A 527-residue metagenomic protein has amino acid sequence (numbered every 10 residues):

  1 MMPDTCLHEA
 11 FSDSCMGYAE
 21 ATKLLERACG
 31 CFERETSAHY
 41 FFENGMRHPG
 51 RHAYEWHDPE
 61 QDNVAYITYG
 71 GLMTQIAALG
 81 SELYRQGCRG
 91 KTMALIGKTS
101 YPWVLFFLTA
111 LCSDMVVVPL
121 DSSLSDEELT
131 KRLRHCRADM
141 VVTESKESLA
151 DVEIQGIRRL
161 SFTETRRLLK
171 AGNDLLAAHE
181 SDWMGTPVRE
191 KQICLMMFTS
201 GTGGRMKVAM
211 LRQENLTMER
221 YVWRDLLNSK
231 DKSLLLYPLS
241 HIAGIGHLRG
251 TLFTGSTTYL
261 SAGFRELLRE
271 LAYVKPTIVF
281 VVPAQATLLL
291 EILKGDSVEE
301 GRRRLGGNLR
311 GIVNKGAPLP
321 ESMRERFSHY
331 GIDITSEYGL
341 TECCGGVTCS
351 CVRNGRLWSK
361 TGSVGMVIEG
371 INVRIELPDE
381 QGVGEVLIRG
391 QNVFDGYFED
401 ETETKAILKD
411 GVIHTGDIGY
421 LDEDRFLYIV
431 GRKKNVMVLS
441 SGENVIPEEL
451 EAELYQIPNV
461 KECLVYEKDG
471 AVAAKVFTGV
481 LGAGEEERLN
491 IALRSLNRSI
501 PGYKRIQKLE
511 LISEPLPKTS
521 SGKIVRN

Functional and structural regions predicted by a protein language model:
P49-H52, D174-F198, R205, L227-K232: Conserved pre-ATP/AMP-binding loop-to-beta segment of ANL
G50-G87, A94-S100, V104-L108, S125-T130 (+1 more regions): Conserved AMP-binding/adenylate-forming core of the ANL superfamily
A65-G70, Q192-M218: Conserved AMP-binding A3 loop
M73-S81, V208-K230, L236: Conserved structural elements of the adenylate-forming
V141, G390, D395-G396, I418-G502: AMP-binding/adenylate-forming catalytic core of the ANL superfamily
T217-K232, L239-E300: Conserved AMP-binding/adenylation subdomain of ANL enzymes
T277-V281, L290-W358, K461: Gly/Ser/Thr-rich phosphate-binding loop
M366-G370, D379-A406, F426, S441-V445: Conserved ATP/PPi-binding loop(s) of AMP-dependent carboxylate-activating enzymes
